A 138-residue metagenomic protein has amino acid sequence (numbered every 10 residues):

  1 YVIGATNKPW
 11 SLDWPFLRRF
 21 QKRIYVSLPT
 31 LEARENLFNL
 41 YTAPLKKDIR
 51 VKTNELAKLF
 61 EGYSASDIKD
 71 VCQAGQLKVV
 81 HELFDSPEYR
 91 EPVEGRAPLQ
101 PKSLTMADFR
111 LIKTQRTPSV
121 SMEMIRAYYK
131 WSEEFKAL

Functional and structural regions predicted by a protein language model:
Y1, D13-A43, K52-E55, D70: Conserved AAA+ ATPase core "coupling" helix
Y1-I3, W10, A57-C72, V80-L138: C-terminal engagement/docking regions of AAA+ P-loop ATPases
N7, Q21, P29-A33, D48-V51 (+3 more regions): Eukaryote-biased feature marking scaffold/signaling PDZ-domain proteins and nuclear chromatin regulators
F16, I24, L28, Y41-I49 (+3 more regions): Conserved NTP-handling cores and scaffolds of large molecular machines
S27-T30, D48-K52, A127-K130, F135-L138: Glycine-rich loops and low-complexity Gly/Arg-rich segments that provide flexible linkers or classic glycine-based
E35-K47, E55, L59, A74-E82: Conserved AAA+ ATPase "sensor/coupling" helix adjacent to the nucleotide-binding pocket
